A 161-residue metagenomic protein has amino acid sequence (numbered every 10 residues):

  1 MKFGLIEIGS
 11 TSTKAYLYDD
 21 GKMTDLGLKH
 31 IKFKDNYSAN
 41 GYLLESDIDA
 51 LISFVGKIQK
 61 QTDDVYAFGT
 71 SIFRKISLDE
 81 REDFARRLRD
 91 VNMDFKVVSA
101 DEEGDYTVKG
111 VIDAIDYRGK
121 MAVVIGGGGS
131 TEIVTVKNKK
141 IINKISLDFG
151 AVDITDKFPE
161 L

Functional and structural regions predicted by a protein language model:
F3-L43, K139-L161: Short glycine-rich, Thr/Ser-proximal phosphate-binding strand/loop in the N-terminal lobe of ATP-dependent enzymes
I6-S12, V124-T131: A short acidic Gly-Thr/Ser loop motif
Y42-A50: An N-terminal, well-structured beta->alpha segment
I52-S53, K57-D63, L78, V91 (+2 more regions): Phosphate-binding glycine-rich/basic clefts of nucleotide- and phosphate-handling proteins, predominantly
K60-R87: Short beta-strand-loop/turn "lid" adjacent to the catalytic site in phosphate-handling enzymes
V98-A122: Conserved phosphate-binding catalytic cores of ATP/NTP-utilizing and phosphoryl-transfer enzymes
A122, T131-V136, I145-S146: Internal, conserved structured core segments that host functional sites
